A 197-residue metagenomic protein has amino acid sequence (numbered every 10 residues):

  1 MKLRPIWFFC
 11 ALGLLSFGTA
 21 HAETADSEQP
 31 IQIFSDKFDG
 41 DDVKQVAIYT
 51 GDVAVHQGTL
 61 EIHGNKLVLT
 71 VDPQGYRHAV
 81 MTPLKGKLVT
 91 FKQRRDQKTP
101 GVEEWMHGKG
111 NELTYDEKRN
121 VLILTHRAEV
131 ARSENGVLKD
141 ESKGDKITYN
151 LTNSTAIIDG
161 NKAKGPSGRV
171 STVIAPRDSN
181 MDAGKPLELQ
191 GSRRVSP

Functional and structural regions predicted by a protein language model:
M1-P197: Mature-chain termini and adjacent capping regions
